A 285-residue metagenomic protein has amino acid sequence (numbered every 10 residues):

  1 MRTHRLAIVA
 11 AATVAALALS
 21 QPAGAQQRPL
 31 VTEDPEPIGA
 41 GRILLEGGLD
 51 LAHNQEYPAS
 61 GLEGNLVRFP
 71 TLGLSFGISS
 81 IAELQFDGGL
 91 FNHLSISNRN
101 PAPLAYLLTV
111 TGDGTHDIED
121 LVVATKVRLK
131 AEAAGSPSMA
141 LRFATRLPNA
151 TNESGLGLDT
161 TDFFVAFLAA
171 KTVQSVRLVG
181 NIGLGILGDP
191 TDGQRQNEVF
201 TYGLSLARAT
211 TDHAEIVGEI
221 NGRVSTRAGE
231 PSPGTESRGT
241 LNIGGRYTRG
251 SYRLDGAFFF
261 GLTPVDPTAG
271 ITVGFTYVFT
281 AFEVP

Functional and structural regions predicted by a protein language model:
M1-A11: Bacterial N-terminal signal peptides that target proteins for export
S20-P22: N-terminal signal peptide c-region/cleavage motif recognized by signal peptidases
G24-P285: Transmembrane beta-barrel domains of Gram-negative outer membranes and organellar outer membranes
